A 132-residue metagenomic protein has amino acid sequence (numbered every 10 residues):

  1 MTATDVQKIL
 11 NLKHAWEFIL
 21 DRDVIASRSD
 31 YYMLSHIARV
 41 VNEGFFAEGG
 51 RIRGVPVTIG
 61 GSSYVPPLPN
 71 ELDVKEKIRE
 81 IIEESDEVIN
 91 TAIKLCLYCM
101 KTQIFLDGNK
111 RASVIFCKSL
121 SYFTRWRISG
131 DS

Functional and structural regions predicted by a protein language model:
M1-S132: FIC/Doc superfamily catalytic core
